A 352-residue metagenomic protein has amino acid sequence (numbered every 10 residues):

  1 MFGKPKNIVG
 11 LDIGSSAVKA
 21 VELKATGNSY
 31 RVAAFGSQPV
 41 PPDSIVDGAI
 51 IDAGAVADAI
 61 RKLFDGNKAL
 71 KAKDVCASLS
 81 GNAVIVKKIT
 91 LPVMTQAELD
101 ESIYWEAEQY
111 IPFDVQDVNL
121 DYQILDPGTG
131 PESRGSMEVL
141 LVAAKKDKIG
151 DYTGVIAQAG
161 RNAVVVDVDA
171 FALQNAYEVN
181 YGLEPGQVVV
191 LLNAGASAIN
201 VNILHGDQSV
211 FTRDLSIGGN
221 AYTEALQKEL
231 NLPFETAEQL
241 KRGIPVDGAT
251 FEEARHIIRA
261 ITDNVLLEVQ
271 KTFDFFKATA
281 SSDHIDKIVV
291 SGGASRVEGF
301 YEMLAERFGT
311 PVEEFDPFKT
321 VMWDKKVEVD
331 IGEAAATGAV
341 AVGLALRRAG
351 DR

Functional and structural regions predicted by a protein language model:
M1-E106, G150-Y152, G160-N162: Non-catalytic, solvent-exposed interaction/assembly segments
M1-P39, V75-S78, E178-F211, G218-A221 (+1 more regions): Gly/Thr-rich phosphate-binding beta-strand-loop-beta motif of the actin/hexokinase/Hsp70
I45, K146-N175, Q208-G248: Glycine-rich phosphate-binding loop plus the immediately following alpha-helix
I60-D74, A159, L232, Q270-K287: Phosphate/pyrophosphate-binding loops at sites that engage ATP/ADP/AMP, CoA/4′-phosphopantetheine, polyphosphate
S78-Y181, K287, P317-D324, T337-V340: Active-site neighborhood for divalent-cation/phosphate handling
E224, K228, A237-K287, A294: Adenine-nucleotide phosphate-binding core of ATP-dependent small-molecule kinases
I261, D283-E313, P317-K319: Glycine-rich phosphate-binding loops at beta-strand->alpha-helix junctions
S295, E302, E313-R352: Glycine-rich phosphate-binding/hydrolytic loop that grips phosphoryl groups
